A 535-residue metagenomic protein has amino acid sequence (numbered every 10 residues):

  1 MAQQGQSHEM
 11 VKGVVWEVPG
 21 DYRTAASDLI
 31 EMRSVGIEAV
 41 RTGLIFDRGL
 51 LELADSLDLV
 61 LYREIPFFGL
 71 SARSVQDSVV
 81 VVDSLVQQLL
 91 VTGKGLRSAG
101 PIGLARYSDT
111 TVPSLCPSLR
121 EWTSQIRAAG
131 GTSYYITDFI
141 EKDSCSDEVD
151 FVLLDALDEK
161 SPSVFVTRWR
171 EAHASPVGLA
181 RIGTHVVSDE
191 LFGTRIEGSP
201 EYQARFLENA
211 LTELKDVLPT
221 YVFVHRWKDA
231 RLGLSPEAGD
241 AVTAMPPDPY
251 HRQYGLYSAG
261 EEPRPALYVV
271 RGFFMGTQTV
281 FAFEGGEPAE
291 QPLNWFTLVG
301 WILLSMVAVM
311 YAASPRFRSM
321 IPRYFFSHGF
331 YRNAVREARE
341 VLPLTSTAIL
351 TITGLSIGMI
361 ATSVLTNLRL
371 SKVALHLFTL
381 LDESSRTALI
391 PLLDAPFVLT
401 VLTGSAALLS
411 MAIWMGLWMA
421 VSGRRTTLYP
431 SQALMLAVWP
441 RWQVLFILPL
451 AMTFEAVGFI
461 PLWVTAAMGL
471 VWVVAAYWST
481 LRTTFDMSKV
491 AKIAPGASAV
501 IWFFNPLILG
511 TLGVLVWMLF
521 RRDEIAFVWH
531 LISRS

Functional and structural regions predicted by a protein language model:
G5-V149: Active-site mouth of glycoside hydrolases
G13-V18, I65-S74, R106-T110, V149-F151 (+2 more regions): Active-site clefts of carbohydrate-active enzymes
T110-E197: Noncatalytic carbohydrate-binding groove/subsite architecture in carbohydrate-active enzymes
R226-E287, N294-L298: Aromatic-rich peripheral "rim/lid" segments of glycoside hydrolase catalytic domains that contact and position glycan
A282-G286, G329-T345: Cytosolic juxtamembrane amphipathic/interface segments immediately preceding and feeding into a transmembrane helix
I321-R336, L377-T387, Y429-W442: Juxtamembrane inter-helical linkers in multi-pass membrane proteins
V398-G404, I413-W517: Hydrophobic alpha-helical transmembrane segments and adjacent short intramembrane/lumenal linkers of inner/organellar
V514-S535: Juxtamembrane boundary at the C-terminal end of a transmembrane helix
